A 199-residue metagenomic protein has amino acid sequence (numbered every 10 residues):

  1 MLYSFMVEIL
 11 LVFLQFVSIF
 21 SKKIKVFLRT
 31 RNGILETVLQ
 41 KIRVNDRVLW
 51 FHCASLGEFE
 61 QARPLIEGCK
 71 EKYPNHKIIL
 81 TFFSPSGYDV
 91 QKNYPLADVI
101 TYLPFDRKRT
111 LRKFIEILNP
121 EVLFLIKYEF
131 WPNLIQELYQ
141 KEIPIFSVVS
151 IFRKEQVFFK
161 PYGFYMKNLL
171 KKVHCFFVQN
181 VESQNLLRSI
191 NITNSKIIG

Functional and structural regions predicted by a protein language model:
L2-V17, S21: Membrane-interacting alpha-helical segments
Q15, I19-T37, K41-G199: Active-site and donor-binding regions of nucleotide-sugar-utilizing enzymes
